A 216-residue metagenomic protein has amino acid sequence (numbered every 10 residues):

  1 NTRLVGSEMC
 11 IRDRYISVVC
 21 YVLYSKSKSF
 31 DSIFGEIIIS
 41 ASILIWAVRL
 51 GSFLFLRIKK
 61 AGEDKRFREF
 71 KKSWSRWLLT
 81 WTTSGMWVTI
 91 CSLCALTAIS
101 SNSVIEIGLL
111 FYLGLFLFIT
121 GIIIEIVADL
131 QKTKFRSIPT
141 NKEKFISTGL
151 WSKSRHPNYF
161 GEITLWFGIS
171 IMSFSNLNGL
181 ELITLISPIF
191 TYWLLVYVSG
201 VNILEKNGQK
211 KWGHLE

Functional and structural regions predicted by a protein language model:
N1-I11: Single conserved hydrophobic/aromatic residue that forms the stacking wall/gate of nucleotide- or nucleobase-binding
S7, S42-W46, S75-S84: Alpha-helical transmembrane segments of integral membrane proteins, especially early/N-terminal helices
R12, G62-T80, K144-W151: Juxtamembrane helix-capping/reentrant segments at transmembrane boundaries
R12-V48, V88-Q131, R136-E216: Hydrophobic transmembrane alpha-helices
G35-K71: A basic- and aromatic-enriched beta-loop-alpha substructure that forms the phosphate/nucleotide- and DNA/RNA-contacting
